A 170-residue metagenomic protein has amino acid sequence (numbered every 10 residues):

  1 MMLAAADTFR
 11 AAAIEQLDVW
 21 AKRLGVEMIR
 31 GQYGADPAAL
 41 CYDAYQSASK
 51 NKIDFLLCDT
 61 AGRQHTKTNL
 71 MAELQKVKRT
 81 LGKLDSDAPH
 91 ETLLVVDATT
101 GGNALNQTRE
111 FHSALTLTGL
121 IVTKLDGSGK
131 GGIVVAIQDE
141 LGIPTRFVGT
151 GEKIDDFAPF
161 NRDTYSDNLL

Functional and structural regions predicted by a protein language model:
M1-L170: P-loop/Walker A NTP-binding module and the surrounding RecA-like catalytic core of P-loop NTPases
